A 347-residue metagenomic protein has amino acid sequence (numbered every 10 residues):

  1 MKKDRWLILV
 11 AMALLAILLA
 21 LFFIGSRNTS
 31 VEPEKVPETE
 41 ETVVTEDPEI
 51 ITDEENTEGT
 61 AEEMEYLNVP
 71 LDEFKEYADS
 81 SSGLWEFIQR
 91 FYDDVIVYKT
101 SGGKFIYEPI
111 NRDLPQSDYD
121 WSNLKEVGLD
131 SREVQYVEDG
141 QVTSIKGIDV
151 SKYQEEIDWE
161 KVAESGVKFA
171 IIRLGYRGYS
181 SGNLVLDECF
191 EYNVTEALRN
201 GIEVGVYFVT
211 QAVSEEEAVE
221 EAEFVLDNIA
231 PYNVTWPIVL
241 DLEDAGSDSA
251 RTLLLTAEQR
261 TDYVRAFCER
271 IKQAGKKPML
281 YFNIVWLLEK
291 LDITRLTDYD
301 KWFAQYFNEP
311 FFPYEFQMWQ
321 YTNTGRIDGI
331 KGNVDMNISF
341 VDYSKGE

Functional and structural regions predicted by a protein language model:
M1-L15, I24-S26: N-terminal Sec-pathway targeting helices
F23, E55-E58: N-terminal intrinsically disordered, low-complexity segments enriched in Ser/Pro/Thr/Gly
N28-P48: Ser/Thr/Pro/Gly-rich low-complexity linker/stalk segments immediately outside membranes or between
I51-T52, E62-G147, L296-E347: Functionally critical loop-and-helix segments that line ligand-binding/catalytic clefts of soluble enzyme domains
G140, S144-V264, K272-Q273: Substrate-binding cleft of extracellular glycoside hydrolase catalytic domains
Y179, V213, L287, P310 (+1 more regions): Flexible, glycine-rich phosphate/dinucleotide-binding loops and adjacent beta-alpha linkers at cofactor/substrate
V234-F312: Catalytic domains of cell-wall/extracellular-matrix polysaccharide-remodeling enzymes, centered on de-N-acetylation
